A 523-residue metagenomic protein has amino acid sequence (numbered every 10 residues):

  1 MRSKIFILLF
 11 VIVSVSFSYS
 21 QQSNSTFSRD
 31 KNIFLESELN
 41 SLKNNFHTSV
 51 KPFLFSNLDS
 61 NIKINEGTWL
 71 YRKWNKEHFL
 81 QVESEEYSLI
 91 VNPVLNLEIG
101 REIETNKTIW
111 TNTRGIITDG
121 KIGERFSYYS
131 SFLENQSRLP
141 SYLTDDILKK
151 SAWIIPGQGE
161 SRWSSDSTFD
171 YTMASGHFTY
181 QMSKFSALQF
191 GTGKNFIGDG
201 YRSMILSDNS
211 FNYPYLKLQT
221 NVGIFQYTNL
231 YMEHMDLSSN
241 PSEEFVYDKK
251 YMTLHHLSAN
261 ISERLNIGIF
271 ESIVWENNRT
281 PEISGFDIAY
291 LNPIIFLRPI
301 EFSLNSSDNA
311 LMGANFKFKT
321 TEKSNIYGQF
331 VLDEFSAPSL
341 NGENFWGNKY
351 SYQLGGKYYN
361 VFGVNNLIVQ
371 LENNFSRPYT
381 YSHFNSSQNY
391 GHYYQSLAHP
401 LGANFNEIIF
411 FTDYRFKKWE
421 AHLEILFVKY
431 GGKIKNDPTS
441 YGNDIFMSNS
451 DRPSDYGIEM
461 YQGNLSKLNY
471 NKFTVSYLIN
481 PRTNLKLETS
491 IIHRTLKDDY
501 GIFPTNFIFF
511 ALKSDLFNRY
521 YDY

Functional and structural regions predicted by a protein language model:
M1-S25: Bacterial Sec-dependent N-terminal signal peptides
R2, Y171, L265-Y523: Exposed, low-structure sequence patches enriched in small/polar residues
Q22-N266, E271-R279, L340-Y350, K357-F375 (+3 more regions): Outer-membrane beta-barrel channel domains
